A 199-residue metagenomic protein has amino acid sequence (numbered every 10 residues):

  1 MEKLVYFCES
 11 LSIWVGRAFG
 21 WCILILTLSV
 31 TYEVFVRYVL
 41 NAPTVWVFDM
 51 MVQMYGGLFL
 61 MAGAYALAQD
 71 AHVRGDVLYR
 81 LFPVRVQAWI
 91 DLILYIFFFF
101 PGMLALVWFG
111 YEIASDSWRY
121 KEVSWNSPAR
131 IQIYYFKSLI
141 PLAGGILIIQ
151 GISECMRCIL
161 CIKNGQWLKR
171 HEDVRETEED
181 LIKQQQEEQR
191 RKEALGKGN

Functional and structural regions predicted by a protein language model:
M1-N199: Alpha-helical transmembrane segments and membrane-interface helix-loop junctions in multi-pass membrane proteins
